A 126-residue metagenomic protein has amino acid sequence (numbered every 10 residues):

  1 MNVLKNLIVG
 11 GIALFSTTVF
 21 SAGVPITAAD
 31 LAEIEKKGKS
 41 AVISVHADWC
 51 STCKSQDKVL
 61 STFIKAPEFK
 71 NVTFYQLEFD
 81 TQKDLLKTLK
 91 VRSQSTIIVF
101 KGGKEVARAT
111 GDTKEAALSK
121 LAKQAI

Functional and structural regions predicted by a protein language model:
M1-I8: Bacterial N-terminal signal peptides that target proteins for export
S16-S21: N-terminal signal peptide c-region/cleavage motif recognized by signal peptidases
K36-D48: Short active-site neighborhood of thiol/selenol oxidoreductases, capturing the structured segment around
S40, L89-I98: Structural micro-motif
V45, C50-C53, I97: The canonical Cys-X-X-Cys-His
V45, F69-K83: Thiol-based oxidoreductase modules, predominantly thioredoxin-like and allied folds used for disulfide exchange
K54-E68: Typically the conserved alpha-helix immediately C-terminal to a functionally engaged Cys/Sec in thioredoxin-like
V99-I126: Non-catalytic, surface beta->alpha helical segment in thiol-disulfide oxidoreductase systems
